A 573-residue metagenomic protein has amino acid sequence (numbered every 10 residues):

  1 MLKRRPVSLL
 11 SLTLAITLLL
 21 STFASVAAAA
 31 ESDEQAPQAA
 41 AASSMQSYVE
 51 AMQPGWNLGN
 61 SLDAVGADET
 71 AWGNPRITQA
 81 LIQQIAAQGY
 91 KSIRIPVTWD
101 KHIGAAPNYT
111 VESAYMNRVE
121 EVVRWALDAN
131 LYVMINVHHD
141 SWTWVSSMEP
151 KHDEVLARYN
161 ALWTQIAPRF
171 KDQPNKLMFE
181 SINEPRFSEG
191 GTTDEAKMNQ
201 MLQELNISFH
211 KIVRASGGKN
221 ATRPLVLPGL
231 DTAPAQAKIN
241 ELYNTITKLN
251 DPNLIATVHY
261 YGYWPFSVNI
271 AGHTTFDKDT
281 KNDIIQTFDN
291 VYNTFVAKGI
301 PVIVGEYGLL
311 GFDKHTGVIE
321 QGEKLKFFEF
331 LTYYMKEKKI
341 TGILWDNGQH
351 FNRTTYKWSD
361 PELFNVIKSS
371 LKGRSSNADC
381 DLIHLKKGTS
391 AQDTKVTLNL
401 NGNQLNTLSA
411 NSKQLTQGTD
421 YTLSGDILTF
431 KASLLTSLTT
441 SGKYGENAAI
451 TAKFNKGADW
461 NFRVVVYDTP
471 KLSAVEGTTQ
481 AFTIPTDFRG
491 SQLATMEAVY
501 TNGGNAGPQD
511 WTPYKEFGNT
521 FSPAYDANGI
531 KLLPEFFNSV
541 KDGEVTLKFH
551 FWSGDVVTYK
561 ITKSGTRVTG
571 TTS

Functional and structural regions predicted by a protein language model:
M1-L12: Bacterial N-terminal signal peptides that target proteins for export
S11-A15, F328-L331: Substrate-gating cap/lid alpha-helix
L19-A39: Sec-dependent signal peptide cleavage junction
P37, A41-P224, G229-I239: Active-site mouth of glycoside hydrolases
N74-P75, A161-T164, P168, N175 (+1 more regions): Extracellular glycoside hydrolase catalytic/binding regions
V133-I135, V302, G342: Hydrophobic beta-strand scaffold residues
K314-K413, G445, A449, K453-K456 (+2 more regions): Aromatic-rich peripheral "rim/lid" segments of glycoside hydrolase catalytic domains that contact and position glycan
I383-Q414, G418-S573: Extended non-globular C-terminal regions
